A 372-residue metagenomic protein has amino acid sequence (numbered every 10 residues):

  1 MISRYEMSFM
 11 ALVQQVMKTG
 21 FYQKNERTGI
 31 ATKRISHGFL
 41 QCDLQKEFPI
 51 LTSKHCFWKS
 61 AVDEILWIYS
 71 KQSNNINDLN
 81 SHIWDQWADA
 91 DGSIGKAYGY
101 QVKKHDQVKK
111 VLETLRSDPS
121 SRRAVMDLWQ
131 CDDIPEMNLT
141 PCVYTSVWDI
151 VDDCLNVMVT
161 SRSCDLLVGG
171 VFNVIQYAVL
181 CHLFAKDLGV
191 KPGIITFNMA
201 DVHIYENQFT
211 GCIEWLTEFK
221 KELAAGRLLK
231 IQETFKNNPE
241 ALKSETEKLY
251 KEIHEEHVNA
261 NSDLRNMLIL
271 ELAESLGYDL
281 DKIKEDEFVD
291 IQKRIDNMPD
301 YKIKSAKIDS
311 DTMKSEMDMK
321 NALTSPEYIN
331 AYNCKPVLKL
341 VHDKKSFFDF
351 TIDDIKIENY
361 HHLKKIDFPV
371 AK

Functional and structural regions predicted by a protein language model:
M1-K372: Terminal, non-catalytic protein-protein interaction segments that mediate quaternary/complex assembly
